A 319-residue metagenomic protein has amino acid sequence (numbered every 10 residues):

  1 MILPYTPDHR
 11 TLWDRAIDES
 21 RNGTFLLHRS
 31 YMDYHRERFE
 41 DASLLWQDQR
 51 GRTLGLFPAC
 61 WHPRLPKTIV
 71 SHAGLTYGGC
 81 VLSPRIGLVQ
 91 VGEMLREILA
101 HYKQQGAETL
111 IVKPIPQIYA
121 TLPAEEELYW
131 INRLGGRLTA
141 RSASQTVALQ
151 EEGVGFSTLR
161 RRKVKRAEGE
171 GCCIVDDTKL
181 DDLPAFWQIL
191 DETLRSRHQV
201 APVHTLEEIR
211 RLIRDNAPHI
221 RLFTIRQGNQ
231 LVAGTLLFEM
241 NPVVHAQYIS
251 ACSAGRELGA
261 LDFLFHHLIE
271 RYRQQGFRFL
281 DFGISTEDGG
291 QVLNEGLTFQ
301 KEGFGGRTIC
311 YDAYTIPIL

Functional and structural regions predicted by a protein language model:
I2-R50, L54-K67, P114-G255: A conserved beta-strand-loop-helix scaffold within acyl/acetyltransferase catalytic domains
A16, H101-Q105, R271: Short alpha-helical functional segments enriched in proximate histidine and acidic residues
R36, I69, G290-L293: Short glycine-biased active-site loop of nucleotidyltransferases that positions the nucleotide triphosphate and helps
F39-D41, Q104-E108, Q274-F277: Short, high-confidence coil segments that cap the C-terminus of an alpha-helix and link into the following beta-strand
L45, L56-A59, G87-E97, A217-L319: Aromatic (often tryptophan-rich) hydrophobic motifs at membrane interfaces
W61-G79: Conserved acyl-donor/pantetheine-binding loop and adjacent beta-alpha core of acyl/acetyltransferases and related
A73-T121: A gly/proline- and charged-residue-enriched helix-loop-helix capping module
A73-Y77, A140, I309: Short, solvent-exposed loop/turn segments at the edges of secondary structure
